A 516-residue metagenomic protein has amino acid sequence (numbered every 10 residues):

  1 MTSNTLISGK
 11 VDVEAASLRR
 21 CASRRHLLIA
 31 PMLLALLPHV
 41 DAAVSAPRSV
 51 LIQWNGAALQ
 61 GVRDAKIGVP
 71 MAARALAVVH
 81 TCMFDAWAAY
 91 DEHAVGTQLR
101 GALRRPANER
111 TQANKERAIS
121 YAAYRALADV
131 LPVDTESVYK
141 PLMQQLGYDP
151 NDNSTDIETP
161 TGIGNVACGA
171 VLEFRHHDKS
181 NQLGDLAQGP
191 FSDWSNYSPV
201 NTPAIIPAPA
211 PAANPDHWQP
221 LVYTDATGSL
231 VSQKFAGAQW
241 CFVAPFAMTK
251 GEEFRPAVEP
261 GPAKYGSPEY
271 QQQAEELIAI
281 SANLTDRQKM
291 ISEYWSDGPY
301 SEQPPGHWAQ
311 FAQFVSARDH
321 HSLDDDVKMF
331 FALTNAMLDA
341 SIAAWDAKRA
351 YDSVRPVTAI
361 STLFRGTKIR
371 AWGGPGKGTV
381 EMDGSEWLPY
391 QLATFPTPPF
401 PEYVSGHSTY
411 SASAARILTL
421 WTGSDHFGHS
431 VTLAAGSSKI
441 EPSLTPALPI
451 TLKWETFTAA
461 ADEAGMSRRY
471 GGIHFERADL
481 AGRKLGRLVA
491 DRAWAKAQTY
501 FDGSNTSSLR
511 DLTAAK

Functional and structural regions predicted by a protein language model:
M1-A22: N-terminal secretory signal peptides that target proteins for export/translocation
S23-L28: N-terminal export leaders
I29-L34: Hydrophobic helical h-region of N-terminal Sec-dependent signal peptides in bacterial secretory/periplasmic proteins
L36-A42: C-terminal segment of classical bacterial N-terminal signal peptides
A43-K516: Acidic/polar surface patches and capping/hinge elements
